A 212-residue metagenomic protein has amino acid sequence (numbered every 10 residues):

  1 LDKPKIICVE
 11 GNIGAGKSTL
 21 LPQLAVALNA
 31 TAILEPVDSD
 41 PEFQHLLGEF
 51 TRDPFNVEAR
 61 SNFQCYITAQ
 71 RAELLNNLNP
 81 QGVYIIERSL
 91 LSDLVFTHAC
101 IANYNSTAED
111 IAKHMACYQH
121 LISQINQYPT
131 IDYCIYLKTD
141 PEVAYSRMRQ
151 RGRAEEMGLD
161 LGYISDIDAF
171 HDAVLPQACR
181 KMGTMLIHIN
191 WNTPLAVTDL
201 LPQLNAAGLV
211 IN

Functional and structural regions predicted by a protein language model:
V9: Hydrophobic anchor at the beta1->P-loop junction of P-loop NTPases
N12: P-loop (Walker A) phosphate-binding loop of NTP-binding proteins
K17: Conserved lysine of the Walker
L20, L24: Hydrophobic positions on the alpha1 helix immediately C-terminal to the Walker A/P-loop
V26-Q70, V95-A99: Conserved substrate/cofactor phosphate-moiety recognition/catalytic segment in nucleotide-dependent phosphotransferases
F63, T68-E109, K113, I135: A basic- and aromatic-enriched beta-loop-alpha substructure that forms the phosphate/nucleotide- and DNA/RNA-contacting
F96-A169: A glycine- and Lys/Arg-enriched "phosphate-lid" helix/loop adjacent to the NTP-binding pocket of small-molecule kinases
Y145-N212: NTP-dependent small-molecule kinase module
